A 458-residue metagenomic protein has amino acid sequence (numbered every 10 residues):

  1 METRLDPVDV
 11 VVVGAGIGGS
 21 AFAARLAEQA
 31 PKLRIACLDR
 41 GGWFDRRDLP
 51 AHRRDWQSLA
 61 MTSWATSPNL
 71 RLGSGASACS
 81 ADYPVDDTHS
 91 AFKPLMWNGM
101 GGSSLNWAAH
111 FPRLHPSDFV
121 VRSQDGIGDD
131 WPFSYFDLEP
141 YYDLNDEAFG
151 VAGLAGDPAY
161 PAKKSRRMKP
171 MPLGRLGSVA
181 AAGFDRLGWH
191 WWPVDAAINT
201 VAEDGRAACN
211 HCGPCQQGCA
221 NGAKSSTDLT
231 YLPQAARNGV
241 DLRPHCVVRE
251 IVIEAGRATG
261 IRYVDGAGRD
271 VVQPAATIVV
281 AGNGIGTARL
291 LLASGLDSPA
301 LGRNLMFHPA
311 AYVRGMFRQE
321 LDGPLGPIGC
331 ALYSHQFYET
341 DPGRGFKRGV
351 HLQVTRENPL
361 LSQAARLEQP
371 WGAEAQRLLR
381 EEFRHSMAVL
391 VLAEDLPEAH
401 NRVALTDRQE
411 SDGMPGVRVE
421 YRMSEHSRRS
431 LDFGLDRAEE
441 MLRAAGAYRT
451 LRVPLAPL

Functional and structural regions predicted by a protein language model:
E2-S123, I127, P132-F136, P140-D143 (+2 more regions): N-terminal glycine-rich phosphate/pyrophosphate-binding loop and immediately adjacent elements
L5-V8, A267-T277, A281: Core beta-strand elements of the Rossmann-like FAD/NAD(P) dinucleotide-binding domain in flavoenzyme oxidoreductases
A24, E28, P233, R237 (+1 more regions): Short, well-ordered alpha-helices that flank and scaffold nucleotide-derived cofactor binding pockets
G42, D48-L59, S63-S74, C79-V85 (+1 more regions): Mid-to-C-terminal "cap/lid" subdomains and adjacent gly/pro-rich loops that border and regulate access to redox
M61-S77, Y83, D87-H89, H110-R113 (+3 more regions): Conserved redox-cofactor binding core of oxidoreductases
A78, W192-C215, G222, R249-R257 (+3 more regions): A glycine-rich dinucleotide-binding beta-alpha-beta segment and adjacent secondary-structure elements that constitute
H110, D395-E410: Reverse-transcriptase-like RNA-dependent polymerase core
I261-D265, V391-L392: Short beta-strand segments that buttress and anchor functional surface loops
